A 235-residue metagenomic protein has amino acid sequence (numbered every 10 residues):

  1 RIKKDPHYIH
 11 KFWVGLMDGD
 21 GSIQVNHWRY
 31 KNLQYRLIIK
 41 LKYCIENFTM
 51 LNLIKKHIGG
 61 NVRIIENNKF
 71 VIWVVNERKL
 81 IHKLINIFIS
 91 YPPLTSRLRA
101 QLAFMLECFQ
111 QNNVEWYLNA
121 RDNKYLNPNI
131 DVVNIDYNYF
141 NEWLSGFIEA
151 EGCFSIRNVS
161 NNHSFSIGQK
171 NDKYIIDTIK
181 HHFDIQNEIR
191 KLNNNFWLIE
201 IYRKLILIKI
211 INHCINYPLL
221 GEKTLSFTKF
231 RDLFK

Functional and structural regions predicted by a protein language model:
R1-K235: Internal intein/HINT superfamily modules and their associated LAGLIDADG
